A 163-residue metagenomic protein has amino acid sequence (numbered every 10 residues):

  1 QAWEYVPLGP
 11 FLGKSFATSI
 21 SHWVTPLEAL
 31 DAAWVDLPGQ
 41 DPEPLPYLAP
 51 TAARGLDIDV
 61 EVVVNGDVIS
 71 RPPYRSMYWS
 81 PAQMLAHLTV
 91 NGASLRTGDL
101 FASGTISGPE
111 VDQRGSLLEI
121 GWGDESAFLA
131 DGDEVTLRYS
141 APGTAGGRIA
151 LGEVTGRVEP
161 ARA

Functional and structural regions predicted by a protein language model:
Q1-H87, N91, R157-R162: Glycine-enriched loop-and-adjacent helix/strand subsegments that border the catalytic/binding cleft of enzyme cores
A82-A86, S94-E159: Active-site pocket scaffolds in enzymes
